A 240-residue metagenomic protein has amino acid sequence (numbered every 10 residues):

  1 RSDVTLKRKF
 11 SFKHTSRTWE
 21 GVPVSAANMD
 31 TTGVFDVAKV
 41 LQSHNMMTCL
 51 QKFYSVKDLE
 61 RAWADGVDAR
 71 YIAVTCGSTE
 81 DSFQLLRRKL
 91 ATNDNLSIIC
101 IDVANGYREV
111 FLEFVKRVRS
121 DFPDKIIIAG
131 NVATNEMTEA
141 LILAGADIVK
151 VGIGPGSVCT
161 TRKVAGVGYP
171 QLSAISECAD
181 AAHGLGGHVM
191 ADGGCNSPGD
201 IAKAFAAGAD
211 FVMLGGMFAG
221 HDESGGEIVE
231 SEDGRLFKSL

Functional and structural regions predicted by a protein language model:
R1-H188, G216-H221, G226: Active-site entrance/lid segments in N-terminal catalytic domains of soluble metabolic enzymes
N135-E136, A191-A202: A glycine-rich phosphate-binding loop feature that marks nucleotide/adenosyl-phosphate handling sites
Y169-P170, H188, D200, A204-D210 (+1 more regions): Gly/Ser/Thr/Ala-enriched C-terminal appendages of enzymes
